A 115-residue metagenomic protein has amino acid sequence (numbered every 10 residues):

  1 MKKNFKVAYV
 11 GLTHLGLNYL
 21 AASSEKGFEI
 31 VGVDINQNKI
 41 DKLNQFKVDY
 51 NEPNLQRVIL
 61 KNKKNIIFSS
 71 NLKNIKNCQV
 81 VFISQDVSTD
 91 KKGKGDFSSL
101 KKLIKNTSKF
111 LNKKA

Functional and structural regions predicted by a protein language model:
M1-A115: Structural/interface elements that position substrates and couple domains in central-metabolism enzymes
